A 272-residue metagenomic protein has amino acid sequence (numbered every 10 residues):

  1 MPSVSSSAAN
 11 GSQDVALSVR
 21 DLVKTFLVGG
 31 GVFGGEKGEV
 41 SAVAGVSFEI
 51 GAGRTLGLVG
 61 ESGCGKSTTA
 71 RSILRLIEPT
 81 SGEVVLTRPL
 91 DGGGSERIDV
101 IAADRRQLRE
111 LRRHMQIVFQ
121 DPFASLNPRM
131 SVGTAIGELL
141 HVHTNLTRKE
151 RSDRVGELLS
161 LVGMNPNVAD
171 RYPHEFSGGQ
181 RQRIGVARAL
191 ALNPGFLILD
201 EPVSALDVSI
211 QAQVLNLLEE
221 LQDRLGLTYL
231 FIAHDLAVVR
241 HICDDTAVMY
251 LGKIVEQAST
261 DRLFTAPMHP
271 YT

Functional and structural regions predicted by a protein language model:
V32-K37, G92-Q116, V142, R148 (+1 more regions): ABC ATPase NBD coupling module
E61, L206, I210-T272: P-loop NTP-binding/switch modules centered on Walker-like glycine-rich loops
L74: Helix-to-loop junction immediately C-terminal to a conserved catalytic motif
G92, K149-N167, E220: Conserved ABC ATPase "signature" region
I136, V186, I210, V214: Hydrophobic anchor residue at the start of the ABC signature
Y172-F176, Q180: Conserved ABC ATPase signature
A191-G195: A short, proline-enriched helix->beta-strand linker immediately N-terminal to the Walker B motif in ABC-type P-loop
